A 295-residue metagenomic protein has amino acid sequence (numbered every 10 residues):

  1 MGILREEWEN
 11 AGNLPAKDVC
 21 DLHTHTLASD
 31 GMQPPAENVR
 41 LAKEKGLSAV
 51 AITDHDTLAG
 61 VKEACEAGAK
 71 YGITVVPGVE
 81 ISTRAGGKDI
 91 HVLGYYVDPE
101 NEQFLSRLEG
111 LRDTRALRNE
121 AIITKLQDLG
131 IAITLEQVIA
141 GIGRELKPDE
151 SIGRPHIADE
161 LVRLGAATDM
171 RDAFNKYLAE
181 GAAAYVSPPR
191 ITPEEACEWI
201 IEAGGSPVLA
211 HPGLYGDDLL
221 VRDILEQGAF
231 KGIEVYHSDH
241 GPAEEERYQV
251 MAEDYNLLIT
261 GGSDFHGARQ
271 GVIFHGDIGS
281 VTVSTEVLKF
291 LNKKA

Functional and structural regions predicted by a protein language model:
M1-K88, K176-E180, Y185, I191-I201 (+3 more regions): An N-terminally biased module of ancient metal coordination in phosphate/nucleic-acid-related enzymes
G2-A11, A69-L225, T282-L291: Extended substrate/RNA-proximal surfaces in nucleic-acid metabolism proteins
F230, G271-A295: His/Asp/Glu-enriched, well-ordered alpha-helical/loop segment that forms or immediately abuts the divalent-metal
